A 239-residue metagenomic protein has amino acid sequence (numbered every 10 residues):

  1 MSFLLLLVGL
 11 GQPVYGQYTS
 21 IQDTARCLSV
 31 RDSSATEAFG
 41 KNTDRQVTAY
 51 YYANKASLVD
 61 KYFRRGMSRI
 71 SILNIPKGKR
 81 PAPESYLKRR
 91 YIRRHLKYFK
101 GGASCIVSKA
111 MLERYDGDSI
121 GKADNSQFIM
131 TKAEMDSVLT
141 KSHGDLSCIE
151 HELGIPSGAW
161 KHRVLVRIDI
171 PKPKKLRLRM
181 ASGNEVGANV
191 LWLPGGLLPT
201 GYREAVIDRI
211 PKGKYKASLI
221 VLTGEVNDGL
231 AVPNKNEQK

Functional and structural regions predicted by a protein language model:
M1-T19: Bacterial Sec-dependent N-terminal signal peptides
G16-Q127, D136: Long, low-complexity, intrinsically disordered regions
G78-Q238: Catalytic toxin/effector domains delivered as secreted proteins or via bacterial secretion systems
